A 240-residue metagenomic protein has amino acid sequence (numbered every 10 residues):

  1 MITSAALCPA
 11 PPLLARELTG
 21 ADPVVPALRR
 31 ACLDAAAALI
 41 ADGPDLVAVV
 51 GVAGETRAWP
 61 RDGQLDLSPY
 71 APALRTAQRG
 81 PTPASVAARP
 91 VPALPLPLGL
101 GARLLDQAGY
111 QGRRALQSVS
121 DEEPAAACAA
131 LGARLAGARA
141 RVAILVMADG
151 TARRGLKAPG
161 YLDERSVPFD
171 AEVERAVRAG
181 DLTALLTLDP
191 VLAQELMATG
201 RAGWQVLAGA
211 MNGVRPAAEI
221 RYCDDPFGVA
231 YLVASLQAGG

Functional and structural regions predicted by a protein language model:
M1-P92: A short aromatic-anchored loop/beta-hairpin motif
S4-A6, L46-A48, R114-L116, R141-L145: Structural motif
L28-A37, A125-G132, W204: Short, hydrophobic/amphipathic alpha-helical packing segments that form internal helix faces or helix-helix interfaces
Q78-L131: Cap/lid and interdomain-hinge subdomains that line or gate substrate/regulatory clefts in soluble alpha/beta enzymes
D121-A171: Active-site beta-strand/loop microenvironment that shapes enzyme catalytic pockets
V177-C223: Polyanion-binding loop/helix "lid" in catalytic or ligand-binding cores
G228-G240: Short, basic/aromatic-enriched C-terminal tail that caps enzymatic domains
